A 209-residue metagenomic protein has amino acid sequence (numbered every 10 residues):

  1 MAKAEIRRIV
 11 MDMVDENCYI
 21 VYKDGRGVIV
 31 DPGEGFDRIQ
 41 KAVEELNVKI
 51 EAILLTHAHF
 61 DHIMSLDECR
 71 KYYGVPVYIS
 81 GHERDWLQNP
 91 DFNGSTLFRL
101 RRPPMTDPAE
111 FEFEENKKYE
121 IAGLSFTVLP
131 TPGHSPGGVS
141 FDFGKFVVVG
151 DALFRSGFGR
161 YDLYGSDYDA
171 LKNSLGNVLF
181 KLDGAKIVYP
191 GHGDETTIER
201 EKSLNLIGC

Functional and structural regions predicted by a protein language model:
A2-L46, S140-G150: Conserved beta-strand hairpin/beta-sheet module of binuclear metal-dependent hydrolase folds, prominently
I9-V10, A109-E110, P130-P132: Short Gly/Pro-enriched turn/cap motifs at secondary-structure boundaries
N17-Y19, F111, N116-K117, V139 (+1 more regions): Residue-level detector of beta-strand structural context in well-folded domains
V30-D31, E51-A58, V77-S80, P130-G133 (+2 more regions): Active-site neighborhood of phospho(di)ester-bond hydrolases with catalytic His/Asp-centered motifs
G35-E120, L204-I207: Active-site HxH/HxHxD metal-binding segment of metal-dependent hydrolases
N93-T96, S125-C209: Metallo-beta-lactamase
